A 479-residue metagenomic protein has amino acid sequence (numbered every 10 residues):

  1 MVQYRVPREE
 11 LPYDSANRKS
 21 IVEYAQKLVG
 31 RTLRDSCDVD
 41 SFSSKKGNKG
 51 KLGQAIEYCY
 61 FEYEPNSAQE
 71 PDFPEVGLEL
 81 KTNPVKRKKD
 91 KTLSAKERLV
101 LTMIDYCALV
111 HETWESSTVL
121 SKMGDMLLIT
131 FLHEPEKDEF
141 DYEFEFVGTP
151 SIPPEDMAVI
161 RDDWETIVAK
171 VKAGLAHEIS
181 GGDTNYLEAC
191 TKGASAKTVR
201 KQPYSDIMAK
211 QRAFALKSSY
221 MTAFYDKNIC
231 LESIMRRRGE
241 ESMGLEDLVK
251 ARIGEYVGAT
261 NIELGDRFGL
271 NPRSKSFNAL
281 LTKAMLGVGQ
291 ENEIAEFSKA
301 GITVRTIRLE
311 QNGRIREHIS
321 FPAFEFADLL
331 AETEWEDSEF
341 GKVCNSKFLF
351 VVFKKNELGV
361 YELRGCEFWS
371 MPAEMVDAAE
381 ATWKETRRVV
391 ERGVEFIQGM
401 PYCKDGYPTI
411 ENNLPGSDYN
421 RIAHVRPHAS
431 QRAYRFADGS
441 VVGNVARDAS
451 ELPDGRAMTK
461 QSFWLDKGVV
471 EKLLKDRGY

Functional and structural regions predicted by a protein language model:
M1-Y479: Nucleic-acid endonuclease domains
